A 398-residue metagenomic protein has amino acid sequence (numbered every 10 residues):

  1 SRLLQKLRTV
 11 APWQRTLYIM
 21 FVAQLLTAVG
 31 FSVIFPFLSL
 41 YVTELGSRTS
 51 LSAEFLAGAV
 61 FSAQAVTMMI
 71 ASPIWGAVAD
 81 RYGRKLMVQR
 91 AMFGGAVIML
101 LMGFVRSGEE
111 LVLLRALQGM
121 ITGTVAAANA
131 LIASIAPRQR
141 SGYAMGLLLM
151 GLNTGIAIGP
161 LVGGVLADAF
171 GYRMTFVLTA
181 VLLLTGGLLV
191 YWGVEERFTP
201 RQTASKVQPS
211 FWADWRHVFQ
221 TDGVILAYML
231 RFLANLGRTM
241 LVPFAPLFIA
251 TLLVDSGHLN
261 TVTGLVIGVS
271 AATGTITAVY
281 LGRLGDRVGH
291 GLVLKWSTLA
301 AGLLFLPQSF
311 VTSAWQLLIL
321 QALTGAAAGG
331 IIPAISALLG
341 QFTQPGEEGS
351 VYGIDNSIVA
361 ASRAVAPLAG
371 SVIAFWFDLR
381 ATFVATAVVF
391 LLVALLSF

Functional and structural regions predicted by a protein language model:
R2-Q14, E196-M229: Juxtamembrane intracellular "pre-TM" segments in multi-pass secondary transporters
F37-E54, F244-T261: Short amphipathic helix-loop junctions that connect adjacent transmembrane helices in Major Facilitator Superfamily/SLC
A59-W75, G268-Y280: Central cavity-lining transmembrane alpha-helices of secondary-active solute carriers, predominantly the Major
I70-R106, G285-V288: Conserved MFS/SLC helix-loop-helix module at the cytosolic interface between two early adjacent transmembrane helices
L86-L101, A180, L292-P307: Structural signature of the two symmetry-related core transmembrane helices
L114-L152: Cytoplasmic helix-loop-helix junction between adjacent transmembrane helices in 12-TM secondary transporters
T124-A136, G330-T343: Intracellular juxtamembrane helix-capping segments at the cytosolic ends of symmetry-related transmembrane helices
G187-A204, F398: Helix-loop junctions on the cytosolic side of multi-pass membrane transporters, especially the intracellular loop
